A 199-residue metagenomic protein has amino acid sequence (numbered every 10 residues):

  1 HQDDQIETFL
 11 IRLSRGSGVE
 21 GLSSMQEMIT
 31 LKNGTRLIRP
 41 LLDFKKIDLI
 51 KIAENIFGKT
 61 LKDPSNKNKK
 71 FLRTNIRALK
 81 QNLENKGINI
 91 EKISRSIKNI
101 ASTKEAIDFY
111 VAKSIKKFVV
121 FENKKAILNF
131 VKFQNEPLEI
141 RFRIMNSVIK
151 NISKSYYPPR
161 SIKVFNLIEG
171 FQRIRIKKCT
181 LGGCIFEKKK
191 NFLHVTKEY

Functional and structural regions predicted by a protein language model:
D3, E7-S96, N129-F130: Catalytic subdomain that performs nucleotidyl-dependent activation
S14, I29-G34, T74, A78-L79 (+2 more regions): AMP-forming adenylation/ATP pyrophosphatase catalytic core
